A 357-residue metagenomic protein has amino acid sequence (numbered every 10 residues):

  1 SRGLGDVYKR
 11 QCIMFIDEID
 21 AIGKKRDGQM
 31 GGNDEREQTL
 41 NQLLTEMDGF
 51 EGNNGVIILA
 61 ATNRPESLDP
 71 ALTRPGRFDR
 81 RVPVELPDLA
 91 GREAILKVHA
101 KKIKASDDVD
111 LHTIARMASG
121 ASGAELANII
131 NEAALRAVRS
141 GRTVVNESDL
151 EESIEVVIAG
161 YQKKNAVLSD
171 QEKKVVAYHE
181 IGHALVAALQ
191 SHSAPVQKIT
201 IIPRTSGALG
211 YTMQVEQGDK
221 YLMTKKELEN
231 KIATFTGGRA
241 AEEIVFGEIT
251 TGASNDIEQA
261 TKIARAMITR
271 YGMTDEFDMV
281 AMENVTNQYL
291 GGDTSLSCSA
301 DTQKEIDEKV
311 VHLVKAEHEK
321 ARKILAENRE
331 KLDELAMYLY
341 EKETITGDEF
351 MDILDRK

Functional and structural regions predicted by a protein language model:
S1-Y8: Short, small-residue-biased leader/transition segments that mark boundaries at the very start of proteins
E18, E180: Walker B catalytic acidic pair
A21-K24, G49, E66-S67, H183: Residues immediately C-terminal
I22-Q38, R81-L89, I103, G120 (+2 more regions): Flexible beta-alpha connector loops of hexameric P-loop NTPases
N41-Q42, I57-T62: Structural recognition of the conserved hydrophobic beta-strand(s) that form the central parallel beta-sheet of P-loop
E51-I57, P70-A71, V84-E151, G160-K163 (+3 more regions): Conserved C-terminal "switch" segment of AAA+ ATPases
P65-R77: Short regulatory helix/loop adjacent to the ATP-binding pocket of P-loop NTPases
K173-A177, A184-K357: Soluble catalytic regions of large protease machineries
